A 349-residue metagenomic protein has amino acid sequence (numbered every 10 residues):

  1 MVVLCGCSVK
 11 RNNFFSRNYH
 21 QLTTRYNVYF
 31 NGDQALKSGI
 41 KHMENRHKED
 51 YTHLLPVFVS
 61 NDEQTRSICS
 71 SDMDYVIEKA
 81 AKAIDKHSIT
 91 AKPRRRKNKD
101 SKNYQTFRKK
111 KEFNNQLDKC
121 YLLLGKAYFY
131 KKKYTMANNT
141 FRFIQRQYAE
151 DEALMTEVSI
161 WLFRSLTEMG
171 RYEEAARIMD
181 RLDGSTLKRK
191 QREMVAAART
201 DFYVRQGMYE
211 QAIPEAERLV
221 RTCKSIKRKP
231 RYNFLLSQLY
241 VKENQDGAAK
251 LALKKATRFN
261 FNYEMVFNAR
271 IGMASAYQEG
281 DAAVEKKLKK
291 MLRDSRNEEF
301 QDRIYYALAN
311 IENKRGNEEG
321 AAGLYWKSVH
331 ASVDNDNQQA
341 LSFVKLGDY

Functional and structural regions predicted by a protein language model:
M1-C7: Sec-dependent bacterial lipoprotein signal peptides
C7-Y349: Acidic, polar-rich low-complexity tracts and alpha-helical solenoid repeat scaffolds
